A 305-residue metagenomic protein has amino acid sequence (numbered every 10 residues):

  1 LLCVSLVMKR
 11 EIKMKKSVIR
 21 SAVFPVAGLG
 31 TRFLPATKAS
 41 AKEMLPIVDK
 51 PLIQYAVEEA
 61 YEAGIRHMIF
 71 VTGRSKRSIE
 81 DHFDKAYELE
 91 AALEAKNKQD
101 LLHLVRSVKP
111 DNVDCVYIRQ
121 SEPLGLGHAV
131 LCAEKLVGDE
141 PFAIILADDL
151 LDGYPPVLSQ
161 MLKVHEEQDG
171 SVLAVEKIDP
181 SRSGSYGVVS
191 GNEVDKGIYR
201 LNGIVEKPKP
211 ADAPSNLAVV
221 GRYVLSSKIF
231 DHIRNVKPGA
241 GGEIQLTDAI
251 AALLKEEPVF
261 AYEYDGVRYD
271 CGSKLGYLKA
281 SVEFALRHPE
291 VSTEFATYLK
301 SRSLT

Functional and structural regions predicted by a protein language model:
K15-A95, P156-Q160: N-terminal glycine-rich phosphate-binding loop and ensuing alpha1 helix
S21, R66-M68, P141, G170-S171 (+2 more regions): Residues at the starts of beta-strands that form the adenosine-phosphate
F24, F70, I144, L173-A174 (+1 more regions): Structural beta-sheet core signal
M44, C115-Y117, S171, V259-A261 (+1 more regions): Conserved beta-strand scaffold positions in the cores of enzyme catalytic domains, especially in NTP/NDP-utilizing
L89-A92, Q99-G191, L225-S227, R234-V236: Conserved beta-loop-beta/alpha segment of the NTase-like Rossmann-fold superfamily that binds/positions NTPs
A143, L162-E166, E193-A296: Catalytic-core segments of class I nucleotidyltransferases/pyrophosphorylases that form NMP-activated intermediates
